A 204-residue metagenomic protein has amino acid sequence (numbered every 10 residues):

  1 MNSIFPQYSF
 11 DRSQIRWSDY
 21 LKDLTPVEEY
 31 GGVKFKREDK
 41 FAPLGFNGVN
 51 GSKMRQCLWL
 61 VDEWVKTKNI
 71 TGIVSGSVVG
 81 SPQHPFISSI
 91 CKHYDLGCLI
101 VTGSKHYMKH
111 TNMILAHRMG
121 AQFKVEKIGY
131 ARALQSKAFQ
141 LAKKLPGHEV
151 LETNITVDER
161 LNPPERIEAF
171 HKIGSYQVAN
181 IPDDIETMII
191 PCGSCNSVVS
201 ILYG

Functional and structural regions predicted by a protein language model:
N2-T71: Positively charged, low-complexity intrinsically disordered leader regions
E28-Y30, W64-N69, K92-H93, A142-P146 (+1 more regions): Flexible, charged surface loops at secondary-structure boundaries
D62, S89, H93, Y203-G204: Short, well-ordered alpha-helices that flank and scaffold nucleotide-derived cofactor binding pockets
K68-I90, Y94-T102, E186-S194: A short, small-residue-rich loop immediately preceding and capping a beta-strand
I87, A138, I201: Aromatic/hydrophobic pocket-lining residues that form π-stacking "cages" and hydrophobic walls in ligand
K105-D183: Small/polar-residue-rich loop-to-helix segments that shape phosphate-bearing ligand pockets
C192-G204: Conserved mixed alpha/beta catalytic, RNA-binding, or beta-rich assembly cores of soluble enzyme, regulatory
